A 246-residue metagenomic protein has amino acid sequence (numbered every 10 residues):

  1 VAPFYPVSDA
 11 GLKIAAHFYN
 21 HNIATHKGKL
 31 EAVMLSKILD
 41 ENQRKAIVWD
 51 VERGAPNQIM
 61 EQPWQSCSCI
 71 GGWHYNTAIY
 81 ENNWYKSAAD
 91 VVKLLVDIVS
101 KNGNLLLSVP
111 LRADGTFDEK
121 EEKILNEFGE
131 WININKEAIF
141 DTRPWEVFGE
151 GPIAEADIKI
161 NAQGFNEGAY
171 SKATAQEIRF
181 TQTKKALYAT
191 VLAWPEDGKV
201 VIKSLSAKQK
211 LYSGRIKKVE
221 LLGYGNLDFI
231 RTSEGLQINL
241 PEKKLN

Functional and structural regions predicted by a protein language model:
V1-N246: Mature catalytic domains of secreted/periplasmic carbohydrate-active enzymes
